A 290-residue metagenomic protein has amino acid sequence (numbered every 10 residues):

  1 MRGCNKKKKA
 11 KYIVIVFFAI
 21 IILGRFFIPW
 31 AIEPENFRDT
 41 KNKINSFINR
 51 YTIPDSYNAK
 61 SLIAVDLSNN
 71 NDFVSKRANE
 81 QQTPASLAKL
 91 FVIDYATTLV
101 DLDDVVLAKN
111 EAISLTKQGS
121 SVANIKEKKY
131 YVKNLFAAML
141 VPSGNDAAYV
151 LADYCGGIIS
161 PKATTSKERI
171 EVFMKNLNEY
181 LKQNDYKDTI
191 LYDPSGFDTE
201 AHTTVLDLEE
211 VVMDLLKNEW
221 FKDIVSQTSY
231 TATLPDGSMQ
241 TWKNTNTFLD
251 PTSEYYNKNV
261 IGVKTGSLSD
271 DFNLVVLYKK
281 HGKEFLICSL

Functional and structural regions predicted by a protein language model:
M1-I13: N-terminal Lys/Arg-rich, disordered targeting/topogenic segments
N5-K8, I22, S86: Short alpha-helical segments used as structural interaction elements across diverse proteins
K6, I28-P29: Conserved SxxK-family serine transpeptidase/carboxypeptidase catalytic domain of penicillin-binding proteins
I13-F27: Hydrophobic membrane-insertion alpha-helices, especially the h-region of bacterial N-terminal signal peptides
P29-L206, L215-L216: Active-site-adjacent loops and short helices of periplasmic peptidoglycan-processing enzymes
Y186-I190, T199-D207, V212-L290: Domain-terminus/edge residues, biased toward the C-terminal soluble/receptor-binding domains of extracytoplasmic
